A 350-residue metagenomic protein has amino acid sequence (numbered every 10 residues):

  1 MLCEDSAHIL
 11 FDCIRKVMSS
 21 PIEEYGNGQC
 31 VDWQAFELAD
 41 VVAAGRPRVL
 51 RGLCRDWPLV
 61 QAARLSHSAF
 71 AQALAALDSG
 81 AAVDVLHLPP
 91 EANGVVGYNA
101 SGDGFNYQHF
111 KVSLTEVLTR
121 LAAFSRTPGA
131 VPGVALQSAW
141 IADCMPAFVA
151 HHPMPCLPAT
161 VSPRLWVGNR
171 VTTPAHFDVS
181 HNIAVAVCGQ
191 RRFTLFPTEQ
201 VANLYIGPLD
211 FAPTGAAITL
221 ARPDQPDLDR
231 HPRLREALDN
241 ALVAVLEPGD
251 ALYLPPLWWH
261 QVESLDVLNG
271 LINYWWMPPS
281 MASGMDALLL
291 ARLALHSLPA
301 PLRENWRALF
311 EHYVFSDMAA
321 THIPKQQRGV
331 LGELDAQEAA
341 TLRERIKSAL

Functional and structural regions predicted by a protein language model:
L2-A7: Extreme N-terminal basic, low-complexity initiation segments that serve as generic localization/processing leaders
L10-A251, W259-L350: N-terminal accessory scaffold of Fe(II)-dependent oxygenases
